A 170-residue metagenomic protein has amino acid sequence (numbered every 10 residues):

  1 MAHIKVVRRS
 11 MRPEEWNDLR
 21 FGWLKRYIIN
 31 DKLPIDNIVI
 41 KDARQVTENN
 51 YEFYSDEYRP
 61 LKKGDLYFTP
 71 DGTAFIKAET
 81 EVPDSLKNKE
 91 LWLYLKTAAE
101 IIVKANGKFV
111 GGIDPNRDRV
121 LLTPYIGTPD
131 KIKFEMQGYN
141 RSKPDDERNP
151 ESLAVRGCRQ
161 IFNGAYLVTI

Functional and structural regions predicted by a protein language model:
A2-Y27, D31-I38, V46, M136-I170: An acidic-aromatic loop/edge-strand motif
I35-F53, E100-G107: Extended low-complexity, serine/threonine- and proline-enriched intrinsically disordered segments
Y58-G64: Short Pro/Gly-enriched beta-strand edge/turn motifs at strand-loop
G64-D84: Short beta-strands within extracellular/lumenal beta-sheet-rich domains
T73-E79, E90-W92, K131-K133: Intrinsic-disorder/low-complexity, polar/charged segments enriched in Ser/Thr/Lys/Arg/Asp/Glu/Gln
E81-P83, K96, Q137-Y139: Solvent-exposed residues in well-ordered beta-strands and their adjoining turns, especially edge/terminal strands
S85-A105, D114: Aromatic-lined ligand-binding clefts that engage carbohydrates, nucleic acids, or primary amines
I102-P150: Beta-strand-rich ligand-recognition modules
